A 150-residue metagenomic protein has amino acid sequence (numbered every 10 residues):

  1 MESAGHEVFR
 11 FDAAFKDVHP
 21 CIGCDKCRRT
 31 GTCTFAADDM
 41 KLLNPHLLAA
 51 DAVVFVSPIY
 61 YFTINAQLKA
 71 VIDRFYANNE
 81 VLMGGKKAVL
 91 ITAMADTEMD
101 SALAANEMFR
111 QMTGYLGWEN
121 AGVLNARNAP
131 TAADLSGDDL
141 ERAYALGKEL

Functional and structural regions predicted by a protein language model:
M1-V56, F62-A77, A133-L150: N-terminal beta1-alpha1-beta2 submodule of the flavodoxin-like/Rossmannoid cofactor-binding fold
D12, L124-N125: Residue-level recognition of beta-strand->loop/alpha-helix junctions
V56-S57, A105: A general marker of short, structured functional hotspots
P58, N128: Flexible loop residues that form catalytic and substrate-binding hotspots at small-molecule/glycan-binding clefts
I59-Y61, A95-D96: Short glycine-rich anion-binding loops that position phosphate/pyrophosphate groups of nucleotides and phosphorylated
A66-Q67, A77, L82-V123: Short, glycine-/small-residue-rich phosphate/pyrophosphate-handling segment
A93, A129-A133: A short acidic, helix-capping loop that chelates divalent metal ions and anchors anionic groups
